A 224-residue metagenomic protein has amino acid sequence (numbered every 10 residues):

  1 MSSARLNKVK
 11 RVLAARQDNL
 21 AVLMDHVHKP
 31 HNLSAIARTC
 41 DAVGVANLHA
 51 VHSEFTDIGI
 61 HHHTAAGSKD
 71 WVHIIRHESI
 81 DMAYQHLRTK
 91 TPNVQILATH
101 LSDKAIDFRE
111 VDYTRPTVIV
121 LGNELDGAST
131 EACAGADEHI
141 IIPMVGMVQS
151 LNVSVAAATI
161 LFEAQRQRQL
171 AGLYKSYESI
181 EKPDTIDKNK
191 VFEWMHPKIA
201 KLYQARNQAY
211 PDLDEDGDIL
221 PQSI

Functional and structural regions predicted by a protein language model:
M1-I224: Post-transcriptional modification and biogenesis factors for structured RNAs of the translation apparatus
